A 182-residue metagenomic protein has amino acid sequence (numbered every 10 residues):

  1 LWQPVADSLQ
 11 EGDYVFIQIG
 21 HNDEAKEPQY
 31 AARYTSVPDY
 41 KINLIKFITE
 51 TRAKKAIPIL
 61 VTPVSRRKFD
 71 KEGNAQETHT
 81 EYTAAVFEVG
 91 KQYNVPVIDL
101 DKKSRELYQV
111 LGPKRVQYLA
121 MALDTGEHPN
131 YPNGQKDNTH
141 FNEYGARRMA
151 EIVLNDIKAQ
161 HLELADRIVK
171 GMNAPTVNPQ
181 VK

Functional and structural regions predicted by a protein language model:
L1-R147, E151-V169, V177-V181: Alpha-helical cap/lid subdomain in secreted, periplasmic, or secretory-pathway luminal O-acyl-processing enzymes
